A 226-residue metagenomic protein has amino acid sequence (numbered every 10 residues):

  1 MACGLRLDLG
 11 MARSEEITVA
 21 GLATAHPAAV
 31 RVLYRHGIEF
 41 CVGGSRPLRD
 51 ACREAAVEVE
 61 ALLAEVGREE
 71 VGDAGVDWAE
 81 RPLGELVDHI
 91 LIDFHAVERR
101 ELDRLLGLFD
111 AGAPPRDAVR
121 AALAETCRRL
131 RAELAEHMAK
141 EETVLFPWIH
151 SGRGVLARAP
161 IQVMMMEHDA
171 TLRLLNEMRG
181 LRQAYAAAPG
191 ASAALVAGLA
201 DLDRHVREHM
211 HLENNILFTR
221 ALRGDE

Functional and structural regions predicted by a protein language model:
A2-E226: Small-residue-biased structural context
